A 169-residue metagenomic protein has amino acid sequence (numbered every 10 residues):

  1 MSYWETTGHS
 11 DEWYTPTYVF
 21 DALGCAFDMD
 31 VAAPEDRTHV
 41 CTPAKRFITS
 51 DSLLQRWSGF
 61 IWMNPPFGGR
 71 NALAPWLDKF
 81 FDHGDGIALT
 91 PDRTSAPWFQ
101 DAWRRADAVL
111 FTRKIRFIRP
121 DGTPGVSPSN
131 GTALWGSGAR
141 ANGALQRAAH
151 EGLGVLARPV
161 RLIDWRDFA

Functional and structural regions predicted by a protein language model:
M1-A169: Class I S-adenosyl-L-methionine-dependent methyltransferase catalytic core
